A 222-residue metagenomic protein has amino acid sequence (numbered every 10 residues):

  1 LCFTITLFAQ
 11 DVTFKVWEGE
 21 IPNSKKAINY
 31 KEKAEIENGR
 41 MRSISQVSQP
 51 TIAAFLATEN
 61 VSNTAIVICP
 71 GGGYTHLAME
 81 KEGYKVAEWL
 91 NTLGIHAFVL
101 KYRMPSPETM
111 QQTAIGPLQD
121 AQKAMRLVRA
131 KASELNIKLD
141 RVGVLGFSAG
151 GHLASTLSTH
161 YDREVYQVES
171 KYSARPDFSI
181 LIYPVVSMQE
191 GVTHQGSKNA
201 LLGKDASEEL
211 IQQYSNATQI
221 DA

Functional and structural regions predicted by a protein language model:
L1-V12: Bacterial Sec-dependent N-terminal signal peptides
Q10-T64, L118, T193: N-terminal cap/lid segment of alpha/beta-hydrolase-fold proteins
A34-G39, P184-Q219: Mobile cap/lid helix-loop segments that gate and shape the active-site cleft of serine hydrolases
L56, M79-L100: Short amphipathic alpha-helix adjacent to the substrate-entry channel of hydrolases
N63-G71: Short beta-strand element of the alpha/beta-hydrolase
A65, N91-F98, G143, F178: A fold-wide structural signal in alpha/beta-hydrolase
A78-M79, Y84-V86, Y102-L139: Catalytic nucleophile-loop/oxyanion-hole region of alpha/beta-hydrolase and closely related hydrolase-like folds
K123-S197, I211-Q212: Primarily recognizes the serine-hydrolase "nucleophile elbow" in alpha/beta-hydrolase and SGNH/GDSL folds
